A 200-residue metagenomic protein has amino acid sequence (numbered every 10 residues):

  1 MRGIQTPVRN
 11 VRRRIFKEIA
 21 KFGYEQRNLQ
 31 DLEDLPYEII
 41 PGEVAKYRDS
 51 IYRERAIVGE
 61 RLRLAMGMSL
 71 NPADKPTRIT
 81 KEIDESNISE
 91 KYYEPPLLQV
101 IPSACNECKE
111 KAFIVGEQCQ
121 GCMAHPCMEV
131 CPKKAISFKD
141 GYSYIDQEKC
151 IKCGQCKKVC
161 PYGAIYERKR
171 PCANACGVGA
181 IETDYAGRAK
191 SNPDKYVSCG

Functional and structural regions predicted by a protein language model:
M1-V159, G163-A175, G179-E182, G187 (+1 more regions): Ferredoxin-type iron-sulfur electron-transfer modules and their immediate structural context
N192, V197-G200: Solenoidal tandem-repeat scaffolds enriched in leucines and small polar residues
